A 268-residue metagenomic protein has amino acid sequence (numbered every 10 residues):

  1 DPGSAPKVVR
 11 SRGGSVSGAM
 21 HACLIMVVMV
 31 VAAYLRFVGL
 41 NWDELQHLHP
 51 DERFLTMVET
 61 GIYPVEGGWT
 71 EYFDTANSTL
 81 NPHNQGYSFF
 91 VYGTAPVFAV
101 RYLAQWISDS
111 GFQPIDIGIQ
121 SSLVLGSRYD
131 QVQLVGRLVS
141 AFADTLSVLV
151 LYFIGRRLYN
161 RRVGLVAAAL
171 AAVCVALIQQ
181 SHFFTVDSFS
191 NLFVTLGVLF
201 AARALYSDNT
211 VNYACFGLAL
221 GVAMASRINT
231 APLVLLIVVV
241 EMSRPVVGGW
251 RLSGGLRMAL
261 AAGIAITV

Functional and structural regions predicted by a protein language model:
H21-L48, E52, V65-H83, A169-V173 (+2 more regions): Transmembrane signal-anchor helices characteristic of membrane glycosylation enzymes that use polyprenol
L24-M29, A214-C215, A219, V234-I237 (+1 more regions): Hydrophobic alpha-helical membrane-interfacial segments at the cytosolic entry of transmembrane helices
A32, A167-A172, Q179, L199 (+3 more regions): Short helix- or helix-capping micro-motifs that position conserved polar/aromatic residues at function-defining sites
H47-L48, E52-A141: Interfacial juxtamembrane loops and adjacent helix segments that form the catalytic/substrate-binding surfaces
L55, D144-S147, S190-V198, C215 (+1 more regions): Hydrophobic core segments of transmembrane alpha-helices in multi-pass, intramembrane catalytic enzymes
L138-L158, L196, F200: Transmembrane-helix motifs of polytopic, lipid-linked glycan transferases
R162, G197-C215, A223, M242-G248: Membrane-interface transmembrane helices that cradle and orient dolichyl/undecaprenyl
A176, H182-S190: Short acidic/glycine- and proline-prone juxtamembrane loop motifs at membrane-interface regions of multi-pass membrane
